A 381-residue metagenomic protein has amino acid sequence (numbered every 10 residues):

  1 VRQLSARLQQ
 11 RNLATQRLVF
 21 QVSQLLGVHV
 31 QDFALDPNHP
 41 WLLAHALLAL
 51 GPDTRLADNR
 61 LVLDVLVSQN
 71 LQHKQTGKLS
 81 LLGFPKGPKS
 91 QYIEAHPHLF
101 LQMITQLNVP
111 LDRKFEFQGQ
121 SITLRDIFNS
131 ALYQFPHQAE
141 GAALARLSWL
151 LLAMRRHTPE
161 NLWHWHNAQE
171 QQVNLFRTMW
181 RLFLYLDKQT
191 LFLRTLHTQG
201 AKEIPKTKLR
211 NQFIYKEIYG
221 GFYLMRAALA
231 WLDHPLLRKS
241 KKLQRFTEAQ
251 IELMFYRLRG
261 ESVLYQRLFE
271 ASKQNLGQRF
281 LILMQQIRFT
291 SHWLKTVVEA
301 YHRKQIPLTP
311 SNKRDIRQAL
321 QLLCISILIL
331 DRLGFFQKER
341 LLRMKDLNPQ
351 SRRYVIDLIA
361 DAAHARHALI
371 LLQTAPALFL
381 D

Functional and structural regions predicted by a protein language model:
V1-D381: Preference for long, amphipathic alpha-helical scaffolds in soluble/luminal domains and all-alpha bundles
